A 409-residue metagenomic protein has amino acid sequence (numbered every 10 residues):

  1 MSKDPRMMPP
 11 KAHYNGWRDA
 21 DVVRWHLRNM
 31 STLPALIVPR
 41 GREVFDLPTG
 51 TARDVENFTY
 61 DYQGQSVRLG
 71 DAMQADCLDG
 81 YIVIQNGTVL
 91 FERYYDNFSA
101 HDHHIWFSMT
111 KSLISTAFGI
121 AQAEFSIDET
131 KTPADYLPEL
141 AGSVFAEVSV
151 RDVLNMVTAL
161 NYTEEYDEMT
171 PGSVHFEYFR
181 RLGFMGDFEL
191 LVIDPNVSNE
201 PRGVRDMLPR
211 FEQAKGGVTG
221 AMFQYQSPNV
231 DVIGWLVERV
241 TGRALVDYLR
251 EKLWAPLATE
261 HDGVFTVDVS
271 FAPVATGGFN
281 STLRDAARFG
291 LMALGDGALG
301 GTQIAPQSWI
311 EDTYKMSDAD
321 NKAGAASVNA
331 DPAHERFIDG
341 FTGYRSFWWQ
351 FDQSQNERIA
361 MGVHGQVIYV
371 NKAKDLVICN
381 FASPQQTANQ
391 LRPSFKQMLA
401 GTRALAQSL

Functional and structural regions predicted by a protein language model:
M1-N15, E357-L409: Structured C-terminal helix/loop/strand segments within mature extracytoplasmic catalytic/sensor domains
M1-S99, S126-I127, N155, A159-N161 (+3 more regions): N-terminal leader/targeting segments and the immediately adjacent pre-domain N-terminus
G70-M73, G119, A134, R151-N155 (+10 more regions): Non-transmembrane alpha-helical segments in soluble domains of secreted/periplasmic/extracellular proteins
G87, I105-E129, V153, I233-V237 (+1 more regions): Active-site SXXK
L90-R93, D135, M169-V218, R243-D262: Short, charged, amphipathic alpha-helices and their helix-cap/turn boundaries
I105, M109, A123-E168, E212-A214 (+3 more regions): Active-site helix/loop module of the DD-peptidase/beta-lactamase fold, centered on the serine-lysine SxxK catalytic
M156, N229-L236, G278-A298, Q366-A382: Active-site-proximal alpha-helical segments within enzyme catalytic domains
T259-V264, Y314-V377: Active-site Gly/Thr loop motif
